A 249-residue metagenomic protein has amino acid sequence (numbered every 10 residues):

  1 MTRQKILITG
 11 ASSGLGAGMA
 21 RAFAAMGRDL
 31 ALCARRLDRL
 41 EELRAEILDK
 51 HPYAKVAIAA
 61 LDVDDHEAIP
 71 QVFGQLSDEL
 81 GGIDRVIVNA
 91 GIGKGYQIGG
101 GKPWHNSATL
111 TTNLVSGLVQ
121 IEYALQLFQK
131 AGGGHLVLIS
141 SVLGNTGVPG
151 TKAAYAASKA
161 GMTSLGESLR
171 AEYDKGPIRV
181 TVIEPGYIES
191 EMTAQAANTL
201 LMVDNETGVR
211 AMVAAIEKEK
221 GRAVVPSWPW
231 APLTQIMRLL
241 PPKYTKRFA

Functional and structural regions predicted by a protein language model:
S12-G14: Conserved glycine-rich cofactor-binding loop
M26-L43: Conserved glycine-rich Rossmann-like NAD(P)H-binding loop of the short-chain dehydrogenase/reductase
N89-K94: Conserved NAD(P)H cofactor-binding loop of Rossmann-fold oxidoreductase domains
Q97-L110: Substrate-binding pocket helix/loop in short-chain dehydrogenase/reductase
I121, S158: Active-site helix of classical SDR
S141: Residue(s) in the substrate-gating loop at a strand-loop-helix junction that position the organic substrate next
V182, A197-Q235: C-terminal helical subdomain
